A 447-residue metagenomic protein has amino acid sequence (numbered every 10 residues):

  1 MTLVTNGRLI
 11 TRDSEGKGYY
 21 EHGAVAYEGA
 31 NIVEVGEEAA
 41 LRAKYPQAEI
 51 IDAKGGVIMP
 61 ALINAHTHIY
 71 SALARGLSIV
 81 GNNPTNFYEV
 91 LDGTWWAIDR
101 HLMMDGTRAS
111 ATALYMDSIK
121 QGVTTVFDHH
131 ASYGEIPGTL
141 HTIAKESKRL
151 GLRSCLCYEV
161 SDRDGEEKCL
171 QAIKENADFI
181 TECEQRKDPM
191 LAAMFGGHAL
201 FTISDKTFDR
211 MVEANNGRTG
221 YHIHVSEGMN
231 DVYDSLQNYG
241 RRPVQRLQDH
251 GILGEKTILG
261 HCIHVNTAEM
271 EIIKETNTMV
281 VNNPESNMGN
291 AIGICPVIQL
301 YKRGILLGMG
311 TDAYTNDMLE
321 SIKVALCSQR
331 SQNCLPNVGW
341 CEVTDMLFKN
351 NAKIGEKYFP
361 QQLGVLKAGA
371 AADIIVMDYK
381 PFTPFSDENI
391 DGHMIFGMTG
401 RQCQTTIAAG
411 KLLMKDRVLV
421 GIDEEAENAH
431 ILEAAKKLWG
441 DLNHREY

Functional and structural regions predicted by a protein language model:
M1-K44, G56-V57, E446: N-terminal metal-binding scaffold of metallo-dependent hydrolase/deaminase domains
T2-L9, R42-E89, D105, T112 (+1 more regions): Replace "His-x-His-based motif
D13, A371-N428: C-terminal cap of metal-dependent C-N hydrolases
L73-T107, D164-G165, M229-K256, T276-M279 (+1 more regions): Active-site gating loops and adjacent loop-to-helix segments of metal-dependent hydrolytic enzymes
L77-H129, G134-L152, K174-R186, L432-K437 (+1 more regions): Alpha-helical scaffold segments that flank or form the walls of functional sites
H130-I263: Metal-coordinating catalytic core of metallo-dependent amide/deamination hydrolases
G151, N215-G220, I252-E255, I272-V281 (+2 more regions): Glycine-enriched alpha-helix->loop->beta-strand junction motifs that scaffold or abut catalytic
D249-K256, I298-P381, I395-T399: His/Asp/Glu-enriched, well-ordered alpha-helical/loop segment that forms or immediately abuts the divalent-metal
